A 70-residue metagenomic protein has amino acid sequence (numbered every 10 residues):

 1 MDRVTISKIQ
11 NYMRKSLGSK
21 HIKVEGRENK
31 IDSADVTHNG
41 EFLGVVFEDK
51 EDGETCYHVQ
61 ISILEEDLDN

Functional and structural regions predicted by a protein language model:
M1-N70: Terminal leader/tail segments of proteins
